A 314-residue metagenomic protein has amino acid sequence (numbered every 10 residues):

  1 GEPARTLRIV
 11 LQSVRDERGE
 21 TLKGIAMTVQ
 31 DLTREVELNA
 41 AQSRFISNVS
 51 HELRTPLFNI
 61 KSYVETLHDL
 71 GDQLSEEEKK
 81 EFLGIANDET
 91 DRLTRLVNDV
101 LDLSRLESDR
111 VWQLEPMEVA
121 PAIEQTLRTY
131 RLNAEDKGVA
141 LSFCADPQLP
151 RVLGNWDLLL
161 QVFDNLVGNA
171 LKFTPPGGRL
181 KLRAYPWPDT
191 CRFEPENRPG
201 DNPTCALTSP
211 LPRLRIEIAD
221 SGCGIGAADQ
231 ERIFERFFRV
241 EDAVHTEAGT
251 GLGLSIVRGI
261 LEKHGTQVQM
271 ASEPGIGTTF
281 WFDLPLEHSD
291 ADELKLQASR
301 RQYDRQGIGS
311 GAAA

Functional and structural regions predicted by a protein language model:
G1-R34: PAS-family sensory/regulatory modules and their coupling/dimerization elements
R8, E115-R128: A conserved beta-strand-to-alpha-helix junction within the catalytic ATP-binding
R44, C205, P212, I225-F237 (+1 more regions): Short conserved segment of the HATPase_c
D88-L93: Short alpha-helical segment of the dimerization/phosphotransfer core of two-component systems
S108-Q113, R151-G154: Conserved micro-motifs of the catalytic ATP-binding
E115-E118, E135, A140-P150, W187: Conserved catalytic submotifs in the C-terminal HATPase_c
